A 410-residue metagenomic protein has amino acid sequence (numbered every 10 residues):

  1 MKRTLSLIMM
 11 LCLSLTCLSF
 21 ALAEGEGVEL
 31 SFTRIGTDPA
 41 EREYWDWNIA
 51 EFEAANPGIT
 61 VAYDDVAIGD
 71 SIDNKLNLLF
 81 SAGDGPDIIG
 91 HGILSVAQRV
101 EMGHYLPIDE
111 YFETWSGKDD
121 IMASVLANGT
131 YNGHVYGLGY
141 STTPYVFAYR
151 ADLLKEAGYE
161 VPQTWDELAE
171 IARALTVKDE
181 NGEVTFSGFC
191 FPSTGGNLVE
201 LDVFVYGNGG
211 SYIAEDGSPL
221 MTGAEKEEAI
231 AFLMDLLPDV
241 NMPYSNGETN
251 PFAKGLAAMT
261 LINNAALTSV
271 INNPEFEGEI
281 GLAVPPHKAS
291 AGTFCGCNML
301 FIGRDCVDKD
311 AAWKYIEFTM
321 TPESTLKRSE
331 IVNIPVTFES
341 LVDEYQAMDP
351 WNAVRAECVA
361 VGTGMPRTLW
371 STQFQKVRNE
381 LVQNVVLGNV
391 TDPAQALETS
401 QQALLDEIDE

Functional and structural regions predicted by a protein language model:
E26-D38, I59-D64, I88, Y315: Short, well-ordered beta-strand elements
E51-I121, D152-Q163, A258-M259, S269 (+2 more regions): Extracytoplasmic "Venus flytrap"/periplasmic binding protein-like
D70, G92-P144, E160, T185 (+3 more regions): Hinge/lid segment of periplasmic solute-binding proteins
S124-N128, I280-A283, S329-N384: Long, aromatic- and glycine/proline-rich binding clefts that accommodate carbohydrate-like moieties
Y131-Y140, Y145, A169-S218, A257: Extracytoplasmic/periplasmic solute-binding protein
A148-A151, C295-D308, V385: A bilobed periplasmic-binding-protein/Venus flytrap-type ligand-binding module shared by bacterial periplasmic
K155, A360-E410: Conserved C-terminal helix/tail region of periplasmic/extracytoplasmic solute-binding proteins
I171-A172, E215-Y244, P285: Glycine-centered hinge/linker elements that transmit conformational signals in sensory and ligand-binding systems
